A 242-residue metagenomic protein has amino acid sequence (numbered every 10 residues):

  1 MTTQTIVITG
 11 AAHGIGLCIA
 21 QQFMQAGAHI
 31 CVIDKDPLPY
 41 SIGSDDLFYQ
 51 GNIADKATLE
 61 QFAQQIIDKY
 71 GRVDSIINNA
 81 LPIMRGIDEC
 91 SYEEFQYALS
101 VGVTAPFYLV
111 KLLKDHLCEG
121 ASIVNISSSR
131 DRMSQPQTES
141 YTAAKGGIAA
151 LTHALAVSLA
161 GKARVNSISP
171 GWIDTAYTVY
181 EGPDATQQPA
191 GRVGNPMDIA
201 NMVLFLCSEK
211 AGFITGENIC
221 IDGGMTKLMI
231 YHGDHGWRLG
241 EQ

Functional and structural regions predicted by a protein language model:
T2-I30: Canonical Rossmann dinucleotide-binding motif of NAD(H)/NADP(H)-dependent dehydrogenases/reductases, specifically
N79-M84, G224: Conserved NAD(P)H cofactor-binding loop of Rossmann-fold oxidoreductase domains
G86-L99, D184: Substrate-binding pocket helix/loop in short-chain dehydrogenase/reductase
V110, A144, T152: Active-site helix of classical SDR
D115, A156-G161, G212: Alpha-helical segment proximal to the catalytic Tyr-Lys
S167-I168, G182-I214, I221-G223: C-terminal helical subdomain
T215-Q242: Short C-terminal tail/terminal secondary-structure segment of NAD(P)H-dependent dehydrogenase/reductase domains
